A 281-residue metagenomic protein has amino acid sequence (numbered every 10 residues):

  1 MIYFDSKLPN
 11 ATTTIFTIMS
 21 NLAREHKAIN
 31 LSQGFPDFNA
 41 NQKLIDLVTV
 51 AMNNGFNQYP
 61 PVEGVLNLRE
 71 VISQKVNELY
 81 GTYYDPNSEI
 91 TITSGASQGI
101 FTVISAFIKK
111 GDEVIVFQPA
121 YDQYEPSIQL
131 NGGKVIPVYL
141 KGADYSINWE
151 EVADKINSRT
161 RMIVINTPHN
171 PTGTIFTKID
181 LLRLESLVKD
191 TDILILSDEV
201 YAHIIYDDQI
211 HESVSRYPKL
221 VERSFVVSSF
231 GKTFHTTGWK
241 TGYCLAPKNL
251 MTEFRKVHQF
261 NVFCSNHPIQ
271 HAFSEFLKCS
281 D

Functional and structural regions predicted by a protein language model:
D5-G95, T102, F276-C279: N-terminal small-domain helix-loop-helix segment of the aminotransferase-like
G34, P119, P168, E199-Y201 (+1 more regions): Short strand-turn motif at the edge of the Rossmann-like AdoMet-binding core
Y84-I90, K110-E113, R159, V221-S224: Short acidic capping loops at alpha-helix termini that bridge into adjacent secondary structure
A106-I128: Conserved PLP-anchoring active-site segment centered on the Schiff-base-forming lysine
L130-V135: A short helix-loop-beta submotif of the ANL/AMP-binding
I136, G142-D208, E212: Active-site phosphate-binding strand-loop segment of PLP-dependent enzymes
R223-D281: PLP-dependent aminotransferase class I/II
